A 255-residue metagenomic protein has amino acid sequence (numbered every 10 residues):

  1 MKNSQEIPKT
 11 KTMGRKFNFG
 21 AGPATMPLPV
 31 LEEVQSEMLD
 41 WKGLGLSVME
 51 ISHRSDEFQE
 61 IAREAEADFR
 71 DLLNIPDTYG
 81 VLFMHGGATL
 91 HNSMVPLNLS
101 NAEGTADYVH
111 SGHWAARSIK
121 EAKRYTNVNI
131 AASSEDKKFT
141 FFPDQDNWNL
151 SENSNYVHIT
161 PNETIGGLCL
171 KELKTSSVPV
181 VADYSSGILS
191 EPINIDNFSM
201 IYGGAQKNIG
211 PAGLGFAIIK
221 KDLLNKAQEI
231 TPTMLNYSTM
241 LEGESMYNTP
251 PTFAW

Functional and structural regions predicted by a protein language model:
K2-S52: N-terminal "arm"/small-domain region of PLP-dependent enzymes with the aminotransferase-like
P27, A205-W255: Active-site C-terminal subdomain of aminotransferase-like
G43-H91, N98, G112-H113, E121: Conserved N-terminal alpha-helix of the aminotransferase class I/II PLP-enzyme fold
S100-A116: Conserved PLP-anchoring active-site segment centered on the Schiff-base-forming lysine
A122, S133-I188: Active-site phosphate-binding strand-loop segment of PLP-dependent enzymes
V181, I195-Q206, G215: Conserved active-site segment immediately N-terminal to the catalytic lysine that forms the internal aldimine
